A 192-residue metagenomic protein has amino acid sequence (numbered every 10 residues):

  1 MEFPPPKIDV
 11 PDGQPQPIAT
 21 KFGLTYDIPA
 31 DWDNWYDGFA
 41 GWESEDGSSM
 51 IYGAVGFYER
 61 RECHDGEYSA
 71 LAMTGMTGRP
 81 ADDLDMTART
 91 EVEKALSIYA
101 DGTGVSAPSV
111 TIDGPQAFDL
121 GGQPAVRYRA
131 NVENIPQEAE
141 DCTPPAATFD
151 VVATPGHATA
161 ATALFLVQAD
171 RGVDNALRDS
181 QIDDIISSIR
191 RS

Functional and structural regions predicted by a protein language model:
M1-S49, A169-S192: N-terminal targeting sequences that direct proteins away from the cytosol to non-cytosolic compartments
P5-I8, G66-Y68, V126, A160-L164: Short amphipathic alpha-helical segments, especially helix-boundary/capping motifs
V10, E59-A70, S97-I98, E138-P145: Functionally engaged cysteine thiol sites
K21-T87: Secretory pathway targeting signatures of secreted, lumenal, and periplasmic proteins
F39-G41, V55-R61, A100, D113-F118 (+1 more regions): Intrinsically disordered, low-complexity boundary segments flanking structured domains
D82-R89, A176, S180: Generic alpha-helical secondary structure signal
L84-T148: Signature of long, low-cysteine stretches enriched in small and polar/charged residues
D119-S192: Short, well-structured beta-strand
